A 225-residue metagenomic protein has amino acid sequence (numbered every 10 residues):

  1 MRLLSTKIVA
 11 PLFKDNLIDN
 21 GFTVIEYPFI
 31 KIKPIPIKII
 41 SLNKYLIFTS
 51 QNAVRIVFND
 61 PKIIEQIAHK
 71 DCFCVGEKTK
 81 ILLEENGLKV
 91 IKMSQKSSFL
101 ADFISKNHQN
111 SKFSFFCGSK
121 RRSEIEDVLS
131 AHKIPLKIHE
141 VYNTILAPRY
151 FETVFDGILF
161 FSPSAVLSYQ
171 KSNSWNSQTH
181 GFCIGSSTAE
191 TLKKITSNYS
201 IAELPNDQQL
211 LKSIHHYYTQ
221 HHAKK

Functional and structural regions predicted by a protein language model:
M1-K225: Signature of uroporphyrinogen-III synthase
